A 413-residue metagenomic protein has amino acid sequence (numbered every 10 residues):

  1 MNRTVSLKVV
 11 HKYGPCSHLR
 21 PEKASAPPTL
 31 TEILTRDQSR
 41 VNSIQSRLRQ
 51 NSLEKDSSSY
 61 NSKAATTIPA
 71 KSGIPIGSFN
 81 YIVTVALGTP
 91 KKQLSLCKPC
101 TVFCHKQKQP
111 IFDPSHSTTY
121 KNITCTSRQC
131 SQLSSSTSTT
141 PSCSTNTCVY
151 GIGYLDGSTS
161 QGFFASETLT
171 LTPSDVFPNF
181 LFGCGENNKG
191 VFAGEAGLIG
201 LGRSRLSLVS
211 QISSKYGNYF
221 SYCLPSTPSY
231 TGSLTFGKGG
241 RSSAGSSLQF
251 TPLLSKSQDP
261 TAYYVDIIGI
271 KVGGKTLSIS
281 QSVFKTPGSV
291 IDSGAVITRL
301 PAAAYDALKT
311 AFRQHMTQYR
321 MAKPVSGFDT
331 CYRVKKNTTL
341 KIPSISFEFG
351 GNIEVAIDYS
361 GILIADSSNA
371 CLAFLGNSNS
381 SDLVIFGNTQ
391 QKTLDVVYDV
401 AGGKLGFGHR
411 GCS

Functional and structural regions predicted by a protein language model:
M1-L96, V102-F163, Q211, S242-Y264 (+1 more regions): Disordered propeptide/prodomain
M1-T35, G77, G88-P90, L155 (+7 more regions): Aspartic protease catalytic domain
V10, T119, I123-T124, S136-T137 (+7 more regions): Processing junctions and N-termini across compartments
I82-Q129, L169, G200-G202, S280-Y319 (+1 more regions): Aspartyl protease active-site motif detector
K92-L96, P178-F180, G232, L277 (+1 more regions): Short beta-strand segments
T147, G153-A262, S367-C412: Aspartic protease core domain of the pepsin/retropepsin superfamily
G273-Q281: Active-site palm subdomain of RNA-directed nucleic acid polymerases
